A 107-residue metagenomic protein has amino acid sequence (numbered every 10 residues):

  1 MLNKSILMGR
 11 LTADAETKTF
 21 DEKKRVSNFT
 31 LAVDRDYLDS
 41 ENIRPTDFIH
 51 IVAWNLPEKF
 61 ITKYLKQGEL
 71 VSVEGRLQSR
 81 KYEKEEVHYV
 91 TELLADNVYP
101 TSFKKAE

Functional and structural regions predicted by a protein language model:
M1-E107: Single-stranded nucleic acid-binding surfaces, predominantly the OB-fold ssDNA-binding core
